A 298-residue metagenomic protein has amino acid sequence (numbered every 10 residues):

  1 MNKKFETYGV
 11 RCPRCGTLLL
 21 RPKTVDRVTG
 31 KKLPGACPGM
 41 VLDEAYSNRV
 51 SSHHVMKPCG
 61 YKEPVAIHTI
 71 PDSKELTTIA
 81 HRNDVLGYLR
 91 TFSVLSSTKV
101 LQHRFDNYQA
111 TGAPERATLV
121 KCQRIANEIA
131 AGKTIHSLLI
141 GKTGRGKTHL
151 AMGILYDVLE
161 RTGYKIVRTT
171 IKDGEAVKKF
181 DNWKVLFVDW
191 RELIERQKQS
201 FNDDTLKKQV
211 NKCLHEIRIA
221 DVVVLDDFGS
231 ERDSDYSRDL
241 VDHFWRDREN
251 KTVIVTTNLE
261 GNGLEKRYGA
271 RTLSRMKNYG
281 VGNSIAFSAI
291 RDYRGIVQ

Functional and structural regions predicted by a protein language model:
M1-A117, S284, R294-Q298: A short, basic N-terminal segment
A113-C122, K142, L155-I219: Short glycine-rich substrate-engagement loop in P-loop NTPases that contacts/grips substrate
L119-A131: Pre-Walker A adenine-sensing motif
A130-G132, V177-F180, H215-R218, W245-N250 (+1 more regions): Conserved catalytic network of the ASCE P-loop NTPase/AAA+ motor domain
G132-M152: Walker A/P-loop nucleotide-binding motif
L155, E160, E195-F201, F228-Q298: Replace "adjacent to P-loop NTPase cores in ATP/GTP-dependent enzymes" with "adjacent to NTP-binding cores
K184, I219-V222, E249-V255: Loop/turn-to-beta-strand initiation segments
